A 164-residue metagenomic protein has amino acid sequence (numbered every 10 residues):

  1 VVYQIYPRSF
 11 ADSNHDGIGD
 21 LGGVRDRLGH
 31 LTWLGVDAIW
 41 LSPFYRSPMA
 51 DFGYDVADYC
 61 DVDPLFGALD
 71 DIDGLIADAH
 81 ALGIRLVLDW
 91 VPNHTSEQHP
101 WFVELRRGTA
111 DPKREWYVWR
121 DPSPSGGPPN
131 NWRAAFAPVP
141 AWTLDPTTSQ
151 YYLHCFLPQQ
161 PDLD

Functional and structural regions predicted by a protein language model:
V1-D164: Acidic/aromatic-lined carbohydrate-recognition and catalytic surfaces of CAZymes acting on diverse glycans
